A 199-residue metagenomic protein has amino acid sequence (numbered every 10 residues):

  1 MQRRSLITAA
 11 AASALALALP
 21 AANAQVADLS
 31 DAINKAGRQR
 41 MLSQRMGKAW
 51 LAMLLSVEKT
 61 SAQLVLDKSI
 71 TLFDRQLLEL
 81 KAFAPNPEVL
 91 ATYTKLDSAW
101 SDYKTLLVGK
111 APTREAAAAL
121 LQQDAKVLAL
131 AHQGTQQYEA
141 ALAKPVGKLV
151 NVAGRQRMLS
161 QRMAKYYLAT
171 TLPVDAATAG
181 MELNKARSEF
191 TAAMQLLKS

Functional and structural regions predicted by a protein language model:
S5-A24: N-terminal export signals
A24-S199: Hydrophobic alpha-helical segments
